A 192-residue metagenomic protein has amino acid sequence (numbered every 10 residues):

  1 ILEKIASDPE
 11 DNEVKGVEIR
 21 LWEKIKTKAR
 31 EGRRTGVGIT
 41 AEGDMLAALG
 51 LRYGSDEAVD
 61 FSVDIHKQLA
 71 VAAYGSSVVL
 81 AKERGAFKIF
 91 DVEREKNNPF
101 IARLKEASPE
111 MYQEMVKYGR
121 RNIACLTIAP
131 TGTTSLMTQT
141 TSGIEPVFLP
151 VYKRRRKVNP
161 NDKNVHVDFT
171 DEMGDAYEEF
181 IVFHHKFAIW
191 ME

Functional and structural regions predicted by a protein language model:
I1-E192: Long, C-terminal-biased catalytic regions of enzyme "large/alpha" subunits
